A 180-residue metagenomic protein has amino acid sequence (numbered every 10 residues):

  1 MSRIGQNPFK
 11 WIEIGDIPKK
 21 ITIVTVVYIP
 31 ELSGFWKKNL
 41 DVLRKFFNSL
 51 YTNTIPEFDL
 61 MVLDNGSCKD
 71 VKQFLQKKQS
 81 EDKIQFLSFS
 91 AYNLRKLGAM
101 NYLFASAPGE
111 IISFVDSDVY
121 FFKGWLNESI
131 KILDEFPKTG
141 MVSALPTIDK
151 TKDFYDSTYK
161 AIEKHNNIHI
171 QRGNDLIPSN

Functional and structural regions predicted by a protein language model:
M1-T52: N-proximal low-complexity "stem/linker" segments adjacent to membrane-targeting elements
K19-I21, L50-M61, K83-Q85: Short loop->beta transition adjacent to catalytic acidic/histidine clusters or analogous donor-positioning motifs
L63-K72: A conserved acidic beta->alpha catalytic loop
Q76-L94: Conserved donor nucleotide-binding strand/loop of the catalytic core
A91-S106: Glycine-rich, basic loop-to-helix element that forms the pyrophosphate-binding segment of sugar-nucleotide handling
I112: Short aromatic/hydrophobic "clamp" motif used to bind/position activated sugar donors
D116-Y120: The conserved acidic donor/metal-binding loop of glycosyltransferases
F122, L126-N180: Conserved catalytic core of nucleotide-sugar-dependent glycosyltransferases
